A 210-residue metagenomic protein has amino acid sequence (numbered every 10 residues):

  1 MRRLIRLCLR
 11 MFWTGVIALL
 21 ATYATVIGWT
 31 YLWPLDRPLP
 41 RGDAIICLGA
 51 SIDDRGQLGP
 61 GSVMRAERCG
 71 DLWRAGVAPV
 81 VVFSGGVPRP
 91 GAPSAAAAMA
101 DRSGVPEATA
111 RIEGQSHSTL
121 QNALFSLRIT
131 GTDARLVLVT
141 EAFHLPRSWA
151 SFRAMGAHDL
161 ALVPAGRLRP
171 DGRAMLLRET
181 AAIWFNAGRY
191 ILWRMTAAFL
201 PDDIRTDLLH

Functional and structural regions predicted by a protein language model:
M1-D43, F199-R205: N-terminal membrane-anchoring alpha-helices
V26-L177: A structural signal for short, hydrophobic/glycine-enriched beta-strand patches
G172-F199: A transmembrane-helix-recognition feature enriched in membrane-embedded lipid enzymes and envelope glyco-/phospholipid
L208-H210: Active-site cores that bind ATP or allylic diphosphates and position pyrophosphate for catalysis
